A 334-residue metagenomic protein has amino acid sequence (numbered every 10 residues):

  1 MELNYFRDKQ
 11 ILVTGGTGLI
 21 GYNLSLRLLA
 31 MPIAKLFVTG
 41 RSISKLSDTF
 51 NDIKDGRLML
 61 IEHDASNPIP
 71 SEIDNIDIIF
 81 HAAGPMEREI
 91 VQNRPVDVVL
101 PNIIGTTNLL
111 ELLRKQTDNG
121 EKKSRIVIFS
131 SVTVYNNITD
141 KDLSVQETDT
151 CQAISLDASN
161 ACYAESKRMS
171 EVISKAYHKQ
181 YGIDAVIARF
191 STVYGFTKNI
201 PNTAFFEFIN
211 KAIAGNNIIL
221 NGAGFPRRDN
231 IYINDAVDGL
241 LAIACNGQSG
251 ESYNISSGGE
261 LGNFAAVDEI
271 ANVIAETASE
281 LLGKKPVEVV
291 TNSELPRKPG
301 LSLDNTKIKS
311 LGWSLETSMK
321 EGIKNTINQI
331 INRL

Functional and structural regions predicted by a protein language model:
Q10-M31: N-terminal Rossmann NAD(P)H-binding glycine-rich loop of SDR-like oxidoreductase domains
A65-P101: NAD(P)H-binding glycine-rich loop region in Rossmannoid oxidoreductase-like domains and their noncatalytic homologs
H81, T107-N160: Conserved Rossmann-fold NAD(P)-dependent oxidoreductase catalytic core, especially the SDR/UDP-sugar
I90-Q92, C151-S159, A185-V193, E207-I231 (+1 more regions): A conserved pocket-lining segment of Rossmann-fold NAD(P)-dependent short-chain dehydrogenase/reductase
D97-G105, D157, A161, E165-S166: Glycine-rich NAD(P)-binding loop of the Rossmann-fold in SDR/ketoreductase-type enzymes
S130-S131, E171-F196: Conserved beta-loop-beta element that borders a ligand/cofactor-binding pocket
V134-N136, A161-C162, V186-T203, L261: Flexible, glycine-rich beta-alpha linker
A212-L334: C-terminal substrate-binding subdomain of Rossmann-fold SDR/epimerase-dehydratase oxidoreductases
